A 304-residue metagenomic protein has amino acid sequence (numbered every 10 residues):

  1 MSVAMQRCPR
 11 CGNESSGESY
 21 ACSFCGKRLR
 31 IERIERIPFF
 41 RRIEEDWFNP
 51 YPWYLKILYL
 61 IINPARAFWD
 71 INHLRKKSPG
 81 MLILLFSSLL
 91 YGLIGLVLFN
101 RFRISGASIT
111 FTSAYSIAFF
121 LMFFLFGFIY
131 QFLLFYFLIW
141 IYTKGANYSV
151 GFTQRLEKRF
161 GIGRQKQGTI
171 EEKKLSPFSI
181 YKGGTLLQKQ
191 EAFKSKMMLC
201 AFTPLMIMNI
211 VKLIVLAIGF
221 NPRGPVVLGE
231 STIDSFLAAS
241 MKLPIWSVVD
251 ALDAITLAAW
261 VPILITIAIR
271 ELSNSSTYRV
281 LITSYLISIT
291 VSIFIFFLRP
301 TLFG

Functional and structural regions predicted by a protein language model:
A4, E18: Short metal-coordination and nucleic-acid-contact micro-motifs, chiefly zinc-binding Cys/His arrays
C8-C11, C22-C25: Short cysteine-rich clusters marking metal-coordination/redox-active sites
G26-R36: Short Cys/His-rich micro-motifs in 6-15 aa windows
I34-W53: Short, contiguous pre-domain boundary segments
P50-L205: Selected alpha-helical membrane-embedding segments in polytopic membrane proteins
G168, E172-G304: Hydrophobic alpha-helical transmembrane segments and adjacent short intramembrane/lumenal linkers of inner/organellar
